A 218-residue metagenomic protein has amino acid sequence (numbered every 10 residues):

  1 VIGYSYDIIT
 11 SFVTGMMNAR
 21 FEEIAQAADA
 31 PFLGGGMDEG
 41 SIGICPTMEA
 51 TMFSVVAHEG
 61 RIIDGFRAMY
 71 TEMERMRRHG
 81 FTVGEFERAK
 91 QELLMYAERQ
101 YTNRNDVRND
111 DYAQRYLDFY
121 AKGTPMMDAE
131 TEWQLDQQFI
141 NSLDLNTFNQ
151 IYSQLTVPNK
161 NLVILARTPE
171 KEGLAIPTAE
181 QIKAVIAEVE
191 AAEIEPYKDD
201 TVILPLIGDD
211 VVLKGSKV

Functional and structural regions predicted by a protein language model:
V1-I9, I62-R67, R104-A113: Short N-terminal secondary-structure initiator segments
V1-T10, T14-E22, Q26-A28, E87-Q91 (+2 more regions): Proteolytic maturation boundary segments
R20, I24, I42-T102, K122-P125 (+1 more regions): M16/insulysin-pitrilysin zinc metalloprotease superfamily fold
D29, G34, C45-A50, V56 (+1 more regions): Zn2+-dependent metallopeptidase catalytic domains
G35-G40, F148-N149: Glycine-rich, charged/polar anion/phosphate-binding loops that engage phosphate groups from diverse ligands
G36, G80-V83, Y116, A192-E195: Short, surface-exposed, polar/charged, turn-prone segments marking secondary-structure boundaries
E39-I42, Q114-D118: Core structural elements
